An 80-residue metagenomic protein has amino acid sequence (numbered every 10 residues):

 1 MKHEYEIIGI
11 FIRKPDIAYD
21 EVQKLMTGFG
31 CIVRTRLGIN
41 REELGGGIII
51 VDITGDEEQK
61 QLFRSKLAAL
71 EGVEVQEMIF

Functional and structural regions predicted by a protein language model:
M1-F80: Long, contiguous binding/interaction regions
